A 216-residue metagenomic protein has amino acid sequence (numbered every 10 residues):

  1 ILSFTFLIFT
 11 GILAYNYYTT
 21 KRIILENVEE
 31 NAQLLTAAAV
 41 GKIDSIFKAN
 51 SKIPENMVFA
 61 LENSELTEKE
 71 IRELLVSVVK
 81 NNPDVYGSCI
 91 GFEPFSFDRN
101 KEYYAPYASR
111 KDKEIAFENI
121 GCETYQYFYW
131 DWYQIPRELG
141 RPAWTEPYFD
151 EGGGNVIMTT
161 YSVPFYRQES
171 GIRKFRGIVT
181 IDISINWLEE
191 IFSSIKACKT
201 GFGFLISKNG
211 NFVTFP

Functional and structural regions predicted by a protein language model:
I1-R22, E26: Extreme N-terminal signal-anchor transmembrane helix of membrane signaling/transducer proteins, especially in bacteria
F4-T5, A37-D44, E146: Alpha-helical transmembrane segments of multi-pass integral membrane proteins
Y17-Q33, A39-P54, E62-E68: Membrane-proximal amphipathic alpha-helices that sit immediately adjacent to an N-terminal transmembrane/signal-anchor
K48-A143: Extracytoplasmic/periplasmic sensory segments of membrane signal-transduction proteins
E68-D84, I178, D182-P216: Solvent-exposed, extracytoplasmic
Y86, Y104, T160-Y161, T200-F202: Short loop/turn microsegments at loop-to-beta-strand junctions
F92, F165, L205-I206: Hydrophobic beta-strand positions
K113-I185, E190, S194: Extracytoplasmic/periplasmic ligand-binding sensor regions of membrane-associated signaling proteins
